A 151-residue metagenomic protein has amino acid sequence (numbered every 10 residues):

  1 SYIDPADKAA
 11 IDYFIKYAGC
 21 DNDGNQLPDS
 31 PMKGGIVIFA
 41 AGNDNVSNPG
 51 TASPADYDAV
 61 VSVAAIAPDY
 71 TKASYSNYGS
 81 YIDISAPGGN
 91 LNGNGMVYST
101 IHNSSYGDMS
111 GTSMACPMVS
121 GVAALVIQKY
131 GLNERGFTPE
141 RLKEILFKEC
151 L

Functional and structural regions predicted by a protein language model:
S1, M32-G34, G50, D56-A59 (+4 more regions): Subtilisin-like serine protease catalytic core
S1-Y57, D69-T71, T100-P117: Substrate-binding/access-modulating region of protease and related hydrolase catalytic domains
F14-A18, A41-D44, D58, A64-A67 (+4 more regions): Sec/Tat-exported extracytoplasmic proteins
I36-I38, S62, D83: Short glycine-aspartate micro-motif
A41, Y78, P87, S110 (+1 more regions): Short glycine-rich loop/turn motifs that provide flexible caps or phosphate-binding loops at active sites
N90-L151: Hydrolase catalytic cores
